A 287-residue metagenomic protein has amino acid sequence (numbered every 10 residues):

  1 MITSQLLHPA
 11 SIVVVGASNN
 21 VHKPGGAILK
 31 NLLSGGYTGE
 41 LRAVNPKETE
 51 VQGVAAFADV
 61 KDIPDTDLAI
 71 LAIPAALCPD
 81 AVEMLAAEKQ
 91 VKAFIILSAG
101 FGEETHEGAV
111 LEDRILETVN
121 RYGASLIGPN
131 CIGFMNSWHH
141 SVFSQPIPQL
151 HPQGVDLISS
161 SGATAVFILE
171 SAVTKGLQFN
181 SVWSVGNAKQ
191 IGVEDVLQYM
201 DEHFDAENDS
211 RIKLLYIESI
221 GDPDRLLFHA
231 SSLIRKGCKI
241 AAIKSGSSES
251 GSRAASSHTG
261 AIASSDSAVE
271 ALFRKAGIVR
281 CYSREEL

Functional and structural regions predicted by a protein language model:
M1-E286: Catalytic-core regions of core metabolic enzymes, especially those transforming organic acids/acyl-group intermediates
